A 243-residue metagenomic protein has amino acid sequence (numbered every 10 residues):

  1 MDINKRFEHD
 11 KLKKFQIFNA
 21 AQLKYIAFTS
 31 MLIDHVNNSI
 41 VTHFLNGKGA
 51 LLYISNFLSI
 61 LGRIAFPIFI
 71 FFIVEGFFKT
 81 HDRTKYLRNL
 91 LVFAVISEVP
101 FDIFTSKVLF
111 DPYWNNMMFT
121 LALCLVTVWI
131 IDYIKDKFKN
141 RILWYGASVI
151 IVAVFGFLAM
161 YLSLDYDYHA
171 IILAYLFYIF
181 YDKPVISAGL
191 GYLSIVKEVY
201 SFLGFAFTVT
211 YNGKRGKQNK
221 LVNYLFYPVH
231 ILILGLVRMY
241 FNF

Functional and structural regions predicted by a protein language model:
M1-F243: Alpha-helical transmembrane segments and their immediate juxtamembrane cytosolic regions
